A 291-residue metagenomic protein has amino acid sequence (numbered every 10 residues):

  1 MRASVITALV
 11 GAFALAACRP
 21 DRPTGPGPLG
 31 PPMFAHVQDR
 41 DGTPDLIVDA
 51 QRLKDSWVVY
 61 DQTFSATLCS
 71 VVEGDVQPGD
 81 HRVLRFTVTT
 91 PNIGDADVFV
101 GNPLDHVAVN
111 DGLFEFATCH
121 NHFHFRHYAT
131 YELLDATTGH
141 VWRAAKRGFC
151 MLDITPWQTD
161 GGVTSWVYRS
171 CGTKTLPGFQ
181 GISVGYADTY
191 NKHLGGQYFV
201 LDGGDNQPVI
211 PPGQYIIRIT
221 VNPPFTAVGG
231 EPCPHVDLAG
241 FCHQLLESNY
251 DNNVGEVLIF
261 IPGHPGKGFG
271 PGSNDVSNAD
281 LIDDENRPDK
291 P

Functional and structural regions predicted by a protein language model:
M1-T7: Bacterial N-terminal signal peptides that target proteins for export
L15-A17: C-terminal motif of bacterial Sec signal peptides marking the signal peptidase cleavage site
P20-P291: Extracellular/luminal regions of secreted and cell-surface proteins that mediate adhesion/ECM remodeling
